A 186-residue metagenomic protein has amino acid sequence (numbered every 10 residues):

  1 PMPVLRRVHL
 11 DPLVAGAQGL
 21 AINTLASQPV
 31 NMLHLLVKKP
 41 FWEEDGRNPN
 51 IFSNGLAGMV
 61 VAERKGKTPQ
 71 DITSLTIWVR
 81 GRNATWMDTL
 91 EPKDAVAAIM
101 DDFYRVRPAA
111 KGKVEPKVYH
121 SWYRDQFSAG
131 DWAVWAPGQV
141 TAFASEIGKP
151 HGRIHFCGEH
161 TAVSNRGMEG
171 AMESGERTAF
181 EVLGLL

Functional and structural regions predicted by a protein language model:
P1-A17, H34: Flavin (primarily FAD) binding-site architecture
D11-G19, A133-G138: Short glycine/proline- and charge-enriched loop/turn segments that cap or connect secondary-structure elements
G16-D45: Central beta-strand plus flanking loop segment that forms part of the substrate or channel wall within the catalytic
P29, E43-L186: Conserved flavin/dinucleotide-binding core of flavoenzymes
